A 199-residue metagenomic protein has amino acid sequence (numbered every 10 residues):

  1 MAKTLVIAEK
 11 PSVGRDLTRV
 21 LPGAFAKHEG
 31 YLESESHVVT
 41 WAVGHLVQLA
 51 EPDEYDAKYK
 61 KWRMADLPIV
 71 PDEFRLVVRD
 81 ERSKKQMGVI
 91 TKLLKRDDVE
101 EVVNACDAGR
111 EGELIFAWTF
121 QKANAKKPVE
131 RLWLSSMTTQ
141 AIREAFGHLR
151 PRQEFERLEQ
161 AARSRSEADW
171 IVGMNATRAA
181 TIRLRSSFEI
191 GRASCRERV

Functional and structural regions predicted by a protein language model:
M1-L184, F188-G191: Intrinsically disordered, low-complexity regulatory segments
A193-V199: Conserved small/polar residues in nucleotide/adenosyl-binding loops
